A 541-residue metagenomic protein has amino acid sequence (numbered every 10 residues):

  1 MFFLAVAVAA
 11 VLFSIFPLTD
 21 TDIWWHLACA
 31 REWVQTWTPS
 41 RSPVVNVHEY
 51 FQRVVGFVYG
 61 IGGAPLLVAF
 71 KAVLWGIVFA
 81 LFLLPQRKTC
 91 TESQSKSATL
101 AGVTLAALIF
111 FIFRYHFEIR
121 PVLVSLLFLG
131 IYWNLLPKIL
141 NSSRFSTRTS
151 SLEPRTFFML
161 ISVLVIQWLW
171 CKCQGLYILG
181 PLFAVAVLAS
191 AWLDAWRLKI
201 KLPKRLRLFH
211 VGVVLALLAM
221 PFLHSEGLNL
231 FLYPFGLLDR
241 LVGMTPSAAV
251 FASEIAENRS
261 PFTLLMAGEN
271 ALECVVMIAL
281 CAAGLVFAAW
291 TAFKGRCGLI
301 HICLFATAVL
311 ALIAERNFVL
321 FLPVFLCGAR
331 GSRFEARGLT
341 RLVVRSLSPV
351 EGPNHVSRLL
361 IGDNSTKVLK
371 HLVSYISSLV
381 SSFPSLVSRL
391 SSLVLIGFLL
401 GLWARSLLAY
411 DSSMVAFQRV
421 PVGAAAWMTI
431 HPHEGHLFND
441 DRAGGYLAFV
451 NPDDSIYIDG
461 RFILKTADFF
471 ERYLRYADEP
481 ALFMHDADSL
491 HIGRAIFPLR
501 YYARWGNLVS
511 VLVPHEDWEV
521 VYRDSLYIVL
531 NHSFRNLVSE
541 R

Functional and structural regions predicted by a protein language model:
A10, I109-F113, F158-G175, A184 (+2 more regions): Membrane-interface alpha helices of multi-pass inner-membrane proteins
P39-S40, V45-F57, L228, L232-E273: Juxtamembrane membrane-water interface segments that cap and precede transmembrane helices
A69-E92: Transmembrane-helix motifs of polytopic, lipid-linked glycan transferases
L81, I112, V124-R144, V185-L188 (+2 more regions): Specific aromatic-rich, kink-prone transmembrane helix
K138-W168, R207-G212, G298-L304: Short hydrophobic alpha-helices at membrane interfaces in multi-pass membrane enzymes
R389-I430, R442-G444, F462, L474 (+2 more regions): Membrane-proximal, lumen/periplasm-facing interface regions of secretory-pathway glyco- and lipid-modifying enzymes
T429-A467, D488, G493-R500, L530: Short periplasmic/luminal acceptor-recognition loop of GT-C membrane glycosyltransferases, typified by
F470-Y527: Periplasmic/luminal catalytic loop of GT-C fold multi-pass membrane glycosyltransferases that transfer sugars from
